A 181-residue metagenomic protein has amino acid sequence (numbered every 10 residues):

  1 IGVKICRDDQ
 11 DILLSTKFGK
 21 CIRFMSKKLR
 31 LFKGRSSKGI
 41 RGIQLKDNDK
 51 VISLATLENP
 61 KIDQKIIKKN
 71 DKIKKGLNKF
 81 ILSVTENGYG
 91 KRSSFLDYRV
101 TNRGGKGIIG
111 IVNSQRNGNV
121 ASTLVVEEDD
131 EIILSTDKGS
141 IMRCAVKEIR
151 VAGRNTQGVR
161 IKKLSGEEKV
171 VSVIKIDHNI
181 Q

Functional and structural regions predicted by a protein language model:
I1-Q181: Short, structured "edge-of-domain" segments at secondary-structure transitions
